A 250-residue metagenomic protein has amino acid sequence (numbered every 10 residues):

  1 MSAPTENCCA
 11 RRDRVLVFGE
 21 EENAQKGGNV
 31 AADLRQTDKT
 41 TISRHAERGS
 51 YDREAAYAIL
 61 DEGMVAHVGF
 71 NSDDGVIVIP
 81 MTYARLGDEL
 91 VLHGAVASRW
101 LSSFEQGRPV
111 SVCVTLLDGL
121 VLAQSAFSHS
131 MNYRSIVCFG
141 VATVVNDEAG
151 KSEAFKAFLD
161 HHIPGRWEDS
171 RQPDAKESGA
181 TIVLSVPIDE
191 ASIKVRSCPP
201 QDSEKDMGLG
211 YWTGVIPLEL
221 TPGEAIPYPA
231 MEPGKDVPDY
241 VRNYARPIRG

Functional and structural regions predicted by a protein language model:
S2-A3: Short, low-complexity intrinsically disordered segments enriched in A/P/G/S/L with frequent Arg, especially at protein
C8-C9, F18-T40, N146, G150-G250: C-terminal edge-of-domain segments
D33-V91, S102: An N-terminal domain-cap segment
M64, I79, L86-D88, Q106-V110 (+3 more regions): A generic structural signal for short beta-strands and their flanking turns/coil linkers
E89-V91, S111, K194: General beta-strand recognition
L90-G94, L184-S185: A generic structural motif
A97-A157: Short, structured beta-strand-loop surface elements
